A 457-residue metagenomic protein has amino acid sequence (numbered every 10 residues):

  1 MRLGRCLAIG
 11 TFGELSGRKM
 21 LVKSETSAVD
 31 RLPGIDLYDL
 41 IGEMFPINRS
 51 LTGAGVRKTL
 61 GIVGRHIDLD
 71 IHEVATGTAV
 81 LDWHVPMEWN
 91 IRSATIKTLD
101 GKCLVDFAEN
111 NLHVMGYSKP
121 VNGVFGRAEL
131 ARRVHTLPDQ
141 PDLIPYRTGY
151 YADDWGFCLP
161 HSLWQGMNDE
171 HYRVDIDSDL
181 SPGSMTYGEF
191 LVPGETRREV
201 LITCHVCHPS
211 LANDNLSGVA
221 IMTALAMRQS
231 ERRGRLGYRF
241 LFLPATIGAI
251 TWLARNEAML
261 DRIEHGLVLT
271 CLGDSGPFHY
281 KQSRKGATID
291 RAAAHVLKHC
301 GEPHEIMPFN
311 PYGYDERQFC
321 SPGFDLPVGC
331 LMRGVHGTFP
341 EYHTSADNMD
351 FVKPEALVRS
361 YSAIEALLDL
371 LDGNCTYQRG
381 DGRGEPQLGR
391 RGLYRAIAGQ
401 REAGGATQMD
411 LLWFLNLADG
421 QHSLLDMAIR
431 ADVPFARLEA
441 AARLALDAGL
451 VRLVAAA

Functional and structural regions predicted by a protein language model:
C6, F12-A457: N-terminal hydrophobic/helix-forming segments and targeting peptides
